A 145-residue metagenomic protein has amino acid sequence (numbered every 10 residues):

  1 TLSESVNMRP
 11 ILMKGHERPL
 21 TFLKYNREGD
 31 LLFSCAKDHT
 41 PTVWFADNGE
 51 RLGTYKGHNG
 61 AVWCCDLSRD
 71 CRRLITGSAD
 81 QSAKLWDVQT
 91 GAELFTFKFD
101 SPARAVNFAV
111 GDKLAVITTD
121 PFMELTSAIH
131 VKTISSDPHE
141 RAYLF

Functional and structural regions predicted by a protein language model:
T1-F22, D30-L31, T42, D120: Intrinsically disordered, low-complexity acidic/Ser/Thr/Pro-rich linker and tail segments in large eukaryotic scaffolds
L2, R9-G15, C35, R51-G57 (+2 more regions): Short C-terminal beta-strands that terminate individual repeats in beta-propeller domains, predominantly WD40 blades
R9, H16-P19, E28, R51 (+5 more regions): WD40/WD-repeat beta-propeller blade-loop signature
K24-G29, D66-C71, N107-K113: Loop/turn segments within WD40 beta-propeller blades
E28, C35-D38, F45, G77-D80 (+1 more regions): Conserved strand-to-loop turn within each blade of WD40 beta-propeller repeats
D30-F33, T42, R51-G53, C71-I75 (+2 more regions): Structural hallmark of WD40 beta-propellers
P41-A46, C65, A83-D87, V106 (+1 more regions): WD40-repeat beta-propellers
A105-F145: Solenoidal tandem-repeat scaffolds enriched in leucines and small polar residues
